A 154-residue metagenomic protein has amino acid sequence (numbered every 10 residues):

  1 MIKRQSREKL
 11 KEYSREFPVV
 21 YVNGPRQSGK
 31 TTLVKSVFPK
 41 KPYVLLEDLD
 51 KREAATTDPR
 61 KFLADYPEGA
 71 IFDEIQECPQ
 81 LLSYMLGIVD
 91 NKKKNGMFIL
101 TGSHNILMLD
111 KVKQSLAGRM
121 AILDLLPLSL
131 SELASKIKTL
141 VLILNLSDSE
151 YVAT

Functional and structural regions predicted by a protein language model:
M1-T154: Phosphate-binding site recognition
